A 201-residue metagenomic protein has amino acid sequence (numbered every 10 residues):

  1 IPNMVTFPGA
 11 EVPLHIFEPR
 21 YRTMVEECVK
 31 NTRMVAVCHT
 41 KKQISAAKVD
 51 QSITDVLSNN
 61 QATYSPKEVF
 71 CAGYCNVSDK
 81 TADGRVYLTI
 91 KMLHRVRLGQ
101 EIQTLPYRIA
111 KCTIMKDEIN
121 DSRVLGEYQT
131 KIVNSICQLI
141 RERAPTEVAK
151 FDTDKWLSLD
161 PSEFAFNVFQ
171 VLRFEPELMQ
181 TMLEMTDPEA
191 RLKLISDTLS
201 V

Functional and structural regions predicted by a protein language model:
I1-F151, E177, P188, L199-V201: Positively charged
Y128, L157, F164, I195-T198: Amphipathic alpha-helix face/heptad-repeat signature
V133, C137, P161-A165, L192: Short amphipathic alpha-helical surface patches that serve as generic macromolecular interface elements
F151-L159, M179-L183: Short acidic, glycine/proline-enriched loop segments that cap or flank alpha-helices
K155-F174: Core structural elements
Q170-V201: Extended, charged alpha-helical coiled-coil/arm scaffolds that mediate oligomerization and mechanical coupling in large
